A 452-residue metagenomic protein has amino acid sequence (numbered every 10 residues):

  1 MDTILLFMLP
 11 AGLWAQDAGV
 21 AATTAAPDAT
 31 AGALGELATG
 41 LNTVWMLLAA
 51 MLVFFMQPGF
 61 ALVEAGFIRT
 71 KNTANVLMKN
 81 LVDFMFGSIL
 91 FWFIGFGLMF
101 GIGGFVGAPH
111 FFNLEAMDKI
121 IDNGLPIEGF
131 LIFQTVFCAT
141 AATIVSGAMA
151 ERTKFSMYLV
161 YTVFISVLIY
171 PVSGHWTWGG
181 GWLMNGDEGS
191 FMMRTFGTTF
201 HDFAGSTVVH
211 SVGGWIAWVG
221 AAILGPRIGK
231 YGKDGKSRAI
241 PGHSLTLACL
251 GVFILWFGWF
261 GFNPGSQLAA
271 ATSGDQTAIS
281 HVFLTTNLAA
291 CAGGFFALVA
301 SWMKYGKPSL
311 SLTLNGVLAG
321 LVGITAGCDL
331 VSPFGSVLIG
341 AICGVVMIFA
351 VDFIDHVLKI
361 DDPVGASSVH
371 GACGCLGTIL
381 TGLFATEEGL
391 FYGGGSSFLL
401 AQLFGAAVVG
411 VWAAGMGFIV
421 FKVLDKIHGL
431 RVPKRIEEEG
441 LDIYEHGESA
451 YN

Functional and structural regions predicted by a protein language model:
M1-A18: N-terminal secretory/membrane targeting signals
W14-N452: Glycine- and aromatic-enriched membrane alpha-helices
